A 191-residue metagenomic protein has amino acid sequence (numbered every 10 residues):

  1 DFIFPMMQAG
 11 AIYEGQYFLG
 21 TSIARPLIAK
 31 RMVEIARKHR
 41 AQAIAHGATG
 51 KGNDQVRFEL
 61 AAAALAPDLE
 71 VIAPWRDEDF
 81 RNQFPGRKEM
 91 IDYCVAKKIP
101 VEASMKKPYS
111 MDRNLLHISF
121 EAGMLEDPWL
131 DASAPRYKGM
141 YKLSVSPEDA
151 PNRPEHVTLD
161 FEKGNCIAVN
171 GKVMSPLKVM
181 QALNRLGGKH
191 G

Functional and structural regions predicted by a protein language model:
D1-G191: Nucleotide-activated chemistry modules centered on ATP-dependent adenylation/adenylyltransferase
